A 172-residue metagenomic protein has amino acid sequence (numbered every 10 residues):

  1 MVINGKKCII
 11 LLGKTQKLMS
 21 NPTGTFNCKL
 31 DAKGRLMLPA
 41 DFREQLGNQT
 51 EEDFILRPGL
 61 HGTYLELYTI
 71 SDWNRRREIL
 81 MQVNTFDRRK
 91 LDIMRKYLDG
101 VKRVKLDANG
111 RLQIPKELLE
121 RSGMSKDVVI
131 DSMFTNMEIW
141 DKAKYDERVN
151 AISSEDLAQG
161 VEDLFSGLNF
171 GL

Functional and structural regions predicted by a protein language model:
M1-F26, A32-R35, F42-N109, K116-L172: Flexible "stalk/tail and boundary" regions
